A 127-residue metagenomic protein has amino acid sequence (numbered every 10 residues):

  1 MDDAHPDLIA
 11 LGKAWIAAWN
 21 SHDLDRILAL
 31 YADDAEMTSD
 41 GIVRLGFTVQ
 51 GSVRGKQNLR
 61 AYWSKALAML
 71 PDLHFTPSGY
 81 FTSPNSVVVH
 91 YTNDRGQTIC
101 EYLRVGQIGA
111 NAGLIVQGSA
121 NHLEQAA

Functional and structural regions predicted by a protein language model:
M1-A29, D33, A126-A127: Short, low-complexity N-terminal intrinsically disordered segments enriched in polar/charged residues
D2, A66-A127: A beta-strand edge to alpha-helix "cap/lid" segment located at domain peripheries
H5, A32-S78: A solvent-exposed, acidic/Ser-Thr-rich amphipathic alpha-helical stretch
D7-G12, L24, G55-K56, L73 (+1 more regions): Intrinsically disordered, low-complexity regions enriched in Ser/Pro/Gly/Gln/His and often acidic
G12, R60-W63, S119: A generic alpha-helix structural signal
